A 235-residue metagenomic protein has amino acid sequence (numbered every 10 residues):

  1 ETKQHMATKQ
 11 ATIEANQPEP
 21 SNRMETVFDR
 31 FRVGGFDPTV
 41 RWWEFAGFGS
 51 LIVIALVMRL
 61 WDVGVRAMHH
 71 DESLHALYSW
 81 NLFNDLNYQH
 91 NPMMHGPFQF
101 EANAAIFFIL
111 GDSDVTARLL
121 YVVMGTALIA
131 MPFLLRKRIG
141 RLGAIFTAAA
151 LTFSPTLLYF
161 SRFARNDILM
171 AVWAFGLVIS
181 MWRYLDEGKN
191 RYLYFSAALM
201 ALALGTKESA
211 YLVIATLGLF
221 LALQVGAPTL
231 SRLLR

Functional and structural regions predicted by a protein language model:
E1-R235: Membrane-integral, polyisoprenol-dependent glycosyltransferases of the GT-C/oligosaccharyltransferase superfamily
